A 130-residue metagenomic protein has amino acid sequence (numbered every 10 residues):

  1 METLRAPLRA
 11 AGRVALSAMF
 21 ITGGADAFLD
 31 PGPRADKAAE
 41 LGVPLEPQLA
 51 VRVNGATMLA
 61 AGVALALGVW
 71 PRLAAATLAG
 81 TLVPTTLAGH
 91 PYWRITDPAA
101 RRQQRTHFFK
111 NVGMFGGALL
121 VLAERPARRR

Functional and structural regions predicted by a protein language model:
M1-R130: Short amphipathic, positively biased membrane-proximal segments that drive organelle/inner-membrane targeting
